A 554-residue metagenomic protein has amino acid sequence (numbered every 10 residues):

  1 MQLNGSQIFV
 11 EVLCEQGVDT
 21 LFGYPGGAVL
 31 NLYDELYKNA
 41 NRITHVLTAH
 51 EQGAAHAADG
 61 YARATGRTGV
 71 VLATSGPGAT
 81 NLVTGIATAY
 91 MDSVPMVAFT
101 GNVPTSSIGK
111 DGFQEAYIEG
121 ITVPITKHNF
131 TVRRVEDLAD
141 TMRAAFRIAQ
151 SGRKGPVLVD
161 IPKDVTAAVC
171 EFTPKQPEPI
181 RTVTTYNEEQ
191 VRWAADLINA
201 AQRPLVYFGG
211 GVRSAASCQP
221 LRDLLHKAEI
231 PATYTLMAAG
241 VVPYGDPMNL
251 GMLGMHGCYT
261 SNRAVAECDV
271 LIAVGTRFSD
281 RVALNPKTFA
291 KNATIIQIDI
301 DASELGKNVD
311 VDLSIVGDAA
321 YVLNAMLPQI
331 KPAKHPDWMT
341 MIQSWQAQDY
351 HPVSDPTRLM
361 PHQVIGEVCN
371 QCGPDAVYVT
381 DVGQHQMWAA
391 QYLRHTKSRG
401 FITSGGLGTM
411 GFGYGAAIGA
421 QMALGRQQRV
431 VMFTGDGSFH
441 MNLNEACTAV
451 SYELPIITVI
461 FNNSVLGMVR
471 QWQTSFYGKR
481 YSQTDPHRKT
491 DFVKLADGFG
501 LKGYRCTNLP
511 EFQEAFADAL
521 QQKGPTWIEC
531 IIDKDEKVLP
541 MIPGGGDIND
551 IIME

Functional and structural regions predicted by a protein language model:
M1-A333, E367, Q371-P374, R429 (+5 more regions): N-terminal alpha/beta PP-like core and its mobile active-site loop of ThDP/TPP-dependent enzymes
F9-V10, C14-D19, G27, L32-Y37 (+1 more regions): Active-site diphosphate/adenylate-binding microenvironment
Y24-G26, H45-H56, V71-G78, R133-R134 (+6 more regions): Active-site nucleophile and cofactor-binding loops and adjacent substrate-binding regions of central metabolic enzymes
Y61, T80, D337-S354, A420 (+2 more regions): Charged, low-complexity, helix-prone segments enriched in Lys/Glu/Asp/Gln
G69-V71, V159, Y378, F401 (+1 more regions): Well-ordered beta-strand positions enriched in small/hydrophobic/aromatic, beta-favoring residues
F99, S107-G109, F113-Q114, G306-N308 (+3 more regions): Thiamine diphosphate
E136, P174, N292-Q384, L509-Q513 (+2 more regions): Phosphate/pyrophosphate-binding active-site segments
